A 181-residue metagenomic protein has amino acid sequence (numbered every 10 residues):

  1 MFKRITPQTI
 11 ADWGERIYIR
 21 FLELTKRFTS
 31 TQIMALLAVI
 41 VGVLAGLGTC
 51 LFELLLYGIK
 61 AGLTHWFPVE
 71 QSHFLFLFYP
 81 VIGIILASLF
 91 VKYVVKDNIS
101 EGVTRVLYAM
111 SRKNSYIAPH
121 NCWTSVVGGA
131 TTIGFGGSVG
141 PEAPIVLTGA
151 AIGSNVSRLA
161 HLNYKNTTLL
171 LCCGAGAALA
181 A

Functional and structural regions predicted by a protein language model:
M1-A181: Alpha-helical transmembrane segments and immediately membrane-proximal extracytoplasmic
